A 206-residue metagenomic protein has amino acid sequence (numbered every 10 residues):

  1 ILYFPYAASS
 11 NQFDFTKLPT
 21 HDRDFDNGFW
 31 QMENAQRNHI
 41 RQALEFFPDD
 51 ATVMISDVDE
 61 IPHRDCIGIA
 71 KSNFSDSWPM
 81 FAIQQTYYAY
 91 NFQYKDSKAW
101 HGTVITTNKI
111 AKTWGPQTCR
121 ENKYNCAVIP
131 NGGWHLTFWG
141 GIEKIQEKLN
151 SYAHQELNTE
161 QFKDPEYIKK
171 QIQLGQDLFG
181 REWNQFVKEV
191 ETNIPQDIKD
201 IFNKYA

Functional and structural regions predicted by a protein language model:
I1-I55, R64, A206: Active-site-proximal specificity loops/subdomain of glycosyltransferases
S9-D14, Y94-G102, C126, I172-G180: Noncatalytic linker/hinge segments flanking ATPase motor cores
Q12, Q31, Q36, Q42 (+9 more regions): Residue-identity detector for glutamine
D14, D22-D26, D49-D50, D57-D59 (+6 more regions): Acidic-enriched, low-complexity/disordered segments with a strong bias for Aspartate over Glutamate
F29-W30, E60-K163: Conserved catalytic core of nucleotide-sugar-dependent glycosyltransferases
V53, V58, V104, V128 (+1 more regions): Extended aliphatic helical segments
V128-A206: C-terminal accessory extensions appended to soluble enzyme cores
